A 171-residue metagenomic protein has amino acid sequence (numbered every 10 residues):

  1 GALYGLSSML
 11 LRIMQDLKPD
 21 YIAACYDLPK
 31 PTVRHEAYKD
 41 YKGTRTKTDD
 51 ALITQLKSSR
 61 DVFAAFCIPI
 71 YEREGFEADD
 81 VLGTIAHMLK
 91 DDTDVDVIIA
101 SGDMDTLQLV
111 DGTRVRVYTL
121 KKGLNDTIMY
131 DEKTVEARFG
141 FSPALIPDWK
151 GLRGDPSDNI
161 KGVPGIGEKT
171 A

Functional and structural regions predicted by a protein language model:
G1-A23, D27, V33-D40: Non-catalytic, usually N-terminal nucleic-acid engagement modules in DNA/RNA processing proteins
P29-T32, M104-T106: Conserved nucleotide-binding/hydrolysis micro-motifs of P-loop NTPases
G43-A171: Extended two-metal-dependent nuclease catalytic cores across DNA- and RNA-processing enzymes
